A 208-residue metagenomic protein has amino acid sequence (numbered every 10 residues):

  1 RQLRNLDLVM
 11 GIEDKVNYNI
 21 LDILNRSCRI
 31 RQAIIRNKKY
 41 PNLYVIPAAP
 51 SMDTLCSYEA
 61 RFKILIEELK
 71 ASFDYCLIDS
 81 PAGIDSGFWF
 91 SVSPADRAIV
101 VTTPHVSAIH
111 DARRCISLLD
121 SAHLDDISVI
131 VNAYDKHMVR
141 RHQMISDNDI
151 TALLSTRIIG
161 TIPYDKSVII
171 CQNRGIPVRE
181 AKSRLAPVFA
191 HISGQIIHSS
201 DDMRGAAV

Functional and structural regions predicted by a protein language model:
R1-A71, I170-R174, R179: P-loop/Walker-type NTP enzyme "switch/lid" segment
N17, S27, R31, E59 (+4 more regions): Amphipathic alpha-helical transducer elements in NTP-driven molecular machines
I23, I46, D79, A112 (+2 more regions): Residue-level signature of catalytic and energy-coupling elements of molecular machines, predominantly ATP/GTP-dependent
K39, Y75, S121, S155 (+2 more regions): Generic secondary-structure signature for well-ordered alpha-helical cores
P47-P50, V131, Y164: Flexible glycine-/small-residue-rich
I64, E68-A71, Y75-T161, I170: Conserved catalytic-core segment of NTP-binding enzymes
N173-V208: NTP-binding/hydrolysis catalytic cores, primarily Walker-type P-loop NTPases
